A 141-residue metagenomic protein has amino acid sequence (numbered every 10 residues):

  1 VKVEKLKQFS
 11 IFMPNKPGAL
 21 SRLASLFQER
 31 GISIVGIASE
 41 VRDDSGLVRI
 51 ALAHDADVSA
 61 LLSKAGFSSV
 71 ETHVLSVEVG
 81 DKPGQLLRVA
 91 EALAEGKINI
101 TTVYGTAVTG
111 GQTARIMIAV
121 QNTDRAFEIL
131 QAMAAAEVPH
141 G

Functional and structural regions predicted by a protein language model:
V1-A65, S69-P83, L87-G141: Structural preference for solvent-exposed beta-strand-turn elements and adjacent flexible terminal/loop segments within
